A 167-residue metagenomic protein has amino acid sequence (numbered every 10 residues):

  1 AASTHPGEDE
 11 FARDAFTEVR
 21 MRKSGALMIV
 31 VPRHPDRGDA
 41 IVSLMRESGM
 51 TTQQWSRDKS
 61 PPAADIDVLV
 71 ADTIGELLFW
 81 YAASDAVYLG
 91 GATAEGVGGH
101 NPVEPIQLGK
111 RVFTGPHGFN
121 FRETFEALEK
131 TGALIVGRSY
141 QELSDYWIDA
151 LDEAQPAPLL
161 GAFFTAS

Functional and structural regions predicted by a protein language model:
A1-S167: Nucleotide-activated sugar donor-binding and catalytic core shared by glycosyltransferases and related lipid-linked
